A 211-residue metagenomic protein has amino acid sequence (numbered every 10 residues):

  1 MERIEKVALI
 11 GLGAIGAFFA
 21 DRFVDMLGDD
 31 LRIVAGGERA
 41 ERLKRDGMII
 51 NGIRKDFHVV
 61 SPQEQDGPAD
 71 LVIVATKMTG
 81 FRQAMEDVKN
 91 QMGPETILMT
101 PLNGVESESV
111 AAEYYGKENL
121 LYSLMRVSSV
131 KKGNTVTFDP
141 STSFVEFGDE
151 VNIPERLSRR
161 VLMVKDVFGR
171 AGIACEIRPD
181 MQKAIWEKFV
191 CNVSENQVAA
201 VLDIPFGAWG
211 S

Functional and structural regions predicted by a protein language model:
M1-D56: NAD(P)+-binding Rossmann beta1-loop-alpha1 motif at the extreme N-terminus of oxidoreductases
I4-E5, D70, S143: Nucleotide donor/acceptor-binding cores
E5, D29, T96, E118-N119 (+1 more regions): A structural micro-motif
A35-G37, Q63, L102, L124 (+2 more regions): Residues at the C-termini of beta-strands that transition into short coil/loop
R42, Q91, Y114-N119, N134-S211: Internal alpha-helical scaffold of NAD(P)-dependent oxidoreductase catalytic cores
G52-V136: Rossmann-like NAD(P)(H) cofactor-binding subdomain of soluble oxidoreductases
